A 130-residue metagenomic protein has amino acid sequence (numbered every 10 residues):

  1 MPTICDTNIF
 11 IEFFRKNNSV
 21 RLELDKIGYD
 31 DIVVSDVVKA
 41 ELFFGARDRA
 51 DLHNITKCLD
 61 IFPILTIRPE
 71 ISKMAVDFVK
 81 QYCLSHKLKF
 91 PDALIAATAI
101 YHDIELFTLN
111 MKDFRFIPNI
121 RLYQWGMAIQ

Functional and structural regions predicted by a protein language model:
M1-P2, Y101-Q130: Acidic, PIN/NYN-like endoribonuclease modules and their adjacent C-terminal/linker elements
M1-V34, F43-K57, A128-Q130: Short, well-structured N-terminal submotif of metal-dependent ribonuclease cores
D6-T7, V38, N110: A secondary-structure boundary/capping signal
F10, K39-L42, S72, F114: A generic structural signal for short hydrophobic patches within well-formed alpha-helices
R15-K16, I64, N119, M127: Short, conserved catalytic or interaction motifs in soluble domains
G28, D60, I117-P118: Short, structured coil segments at secondary-structure junctions
I64-K112: Active-site neighborhoods of divalent-metal-dependent phosphate/nucleic-acid chemistry enzymes
